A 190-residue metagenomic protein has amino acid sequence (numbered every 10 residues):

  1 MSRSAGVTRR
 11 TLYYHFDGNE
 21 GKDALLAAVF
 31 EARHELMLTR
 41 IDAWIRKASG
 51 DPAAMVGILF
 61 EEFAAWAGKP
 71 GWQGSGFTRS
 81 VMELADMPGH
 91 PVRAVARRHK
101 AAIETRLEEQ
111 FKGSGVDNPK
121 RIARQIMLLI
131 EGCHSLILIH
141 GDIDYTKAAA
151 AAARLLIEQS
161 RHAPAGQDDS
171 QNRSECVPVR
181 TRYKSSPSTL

Functional and structural regions predicted by a protein language model:
M1-A24: Helix-turn-helix
S4, A24-K47, A54-A65, R98-T105 (+2 more regions): Alpha-helical structural segments
A48, L84, I137-H140: Secondary-structure edge/capping motif, primarily at the C-terminal ends of alpha-helices and the immediately following
K69-P88: Amphipathic alpha-helical segments used for helix-helix packing
G89-R98, K112-D169, R173: Hydrophobic/aromatic-rich alpha-helical bundle segments in the mid-to-C-terminal region
T181-S188: Short, intrinsically disordered C-terminal tails of secreted or membrane-associated proteins
